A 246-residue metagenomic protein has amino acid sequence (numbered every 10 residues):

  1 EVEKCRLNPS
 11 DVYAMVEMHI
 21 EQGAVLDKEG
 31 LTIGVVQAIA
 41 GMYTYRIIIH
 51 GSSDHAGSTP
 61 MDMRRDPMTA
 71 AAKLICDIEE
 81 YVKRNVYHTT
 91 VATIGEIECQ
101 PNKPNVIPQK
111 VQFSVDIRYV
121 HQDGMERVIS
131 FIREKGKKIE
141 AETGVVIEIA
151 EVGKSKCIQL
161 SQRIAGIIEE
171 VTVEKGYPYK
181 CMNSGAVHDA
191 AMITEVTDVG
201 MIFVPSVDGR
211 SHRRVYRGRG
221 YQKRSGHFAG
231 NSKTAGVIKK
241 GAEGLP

Functional and structural regions predicted by a protein language model:
E1-Q122: Midchain, well-structured core segments that form catalytic/ion-binding scaffolds
V2-R6, S58, E80-I94, I139-A150 (+2 more regions): Flexible, glycine/charged-enriched surface loops at secondary-structure junctions
T93-P101, D116-V120, V146-A165, G185 (+1 more regions): A short beta-alpha structural unit
R118-H121, V152-K154, G209-G218: Short beta-alpha connecting loops at secondary-structure transitions that line or flank enzyme active sites
Q122-V128: Short, conserved charged micro-motifs
V128-G136: Short amphipathic alpha-helices in soluble, non-transmembrane regions that often serve as interface/regulatory elements
P178-H227: Zn-dependent metallopeptidase/amidohydrolase metal-coordination segment
